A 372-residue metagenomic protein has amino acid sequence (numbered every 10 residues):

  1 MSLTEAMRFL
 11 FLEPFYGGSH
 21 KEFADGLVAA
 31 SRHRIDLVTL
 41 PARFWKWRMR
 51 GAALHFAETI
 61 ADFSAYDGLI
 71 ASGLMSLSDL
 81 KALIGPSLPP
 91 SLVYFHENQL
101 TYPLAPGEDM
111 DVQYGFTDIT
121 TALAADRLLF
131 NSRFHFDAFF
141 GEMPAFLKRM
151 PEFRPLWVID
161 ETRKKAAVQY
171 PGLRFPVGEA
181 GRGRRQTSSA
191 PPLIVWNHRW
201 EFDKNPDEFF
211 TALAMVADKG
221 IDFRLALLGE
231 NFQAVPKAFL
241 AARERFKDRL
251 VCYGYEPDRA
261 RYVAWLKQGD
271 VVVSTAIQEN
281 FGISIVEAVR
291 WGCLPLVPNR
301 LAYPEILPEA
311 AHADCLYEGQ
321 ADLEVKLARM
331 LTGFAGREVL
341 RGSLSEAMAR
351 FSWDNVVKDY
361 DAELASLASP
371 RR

Functional and structural regions predicted by a protein language model:
W47-G51, T332-A368: A charged, aromatic-enriched C-terminal amphipathic alpha-helix characteristic of glycosyltransferases across folds
A124-A180: Donor nucleotide-sugar binding/catalytic pocket of nucleotide-sugar-dependent glycosyltransferases
Y170-R174, Q186-M215, L225-L228: Conserved donor-binding/catalytic core segment of Leloir-type glycosyltransferases
K237-A260: Nucleotide-activated donor-binding/catalytic signature segment of Leloir-type glycosyltransferases, i.e., the conserved
V263-G269: Short alpha-helical donor nucleotide-sugar binding micro-motif in glycosyltransferases
I277: Aromatic "clamp/platform" in nucleotide-sugar-dependent glycosyltransferases that forms part of the donor/acceptor
L294-P298: Short hydrophobic beta-strand element within catalytic cores of glycosyltransferases and related nucleotide-activated
P304-R329: Change "using UDP/GDP/dTDP sugars" to "using nucleotide sugars
